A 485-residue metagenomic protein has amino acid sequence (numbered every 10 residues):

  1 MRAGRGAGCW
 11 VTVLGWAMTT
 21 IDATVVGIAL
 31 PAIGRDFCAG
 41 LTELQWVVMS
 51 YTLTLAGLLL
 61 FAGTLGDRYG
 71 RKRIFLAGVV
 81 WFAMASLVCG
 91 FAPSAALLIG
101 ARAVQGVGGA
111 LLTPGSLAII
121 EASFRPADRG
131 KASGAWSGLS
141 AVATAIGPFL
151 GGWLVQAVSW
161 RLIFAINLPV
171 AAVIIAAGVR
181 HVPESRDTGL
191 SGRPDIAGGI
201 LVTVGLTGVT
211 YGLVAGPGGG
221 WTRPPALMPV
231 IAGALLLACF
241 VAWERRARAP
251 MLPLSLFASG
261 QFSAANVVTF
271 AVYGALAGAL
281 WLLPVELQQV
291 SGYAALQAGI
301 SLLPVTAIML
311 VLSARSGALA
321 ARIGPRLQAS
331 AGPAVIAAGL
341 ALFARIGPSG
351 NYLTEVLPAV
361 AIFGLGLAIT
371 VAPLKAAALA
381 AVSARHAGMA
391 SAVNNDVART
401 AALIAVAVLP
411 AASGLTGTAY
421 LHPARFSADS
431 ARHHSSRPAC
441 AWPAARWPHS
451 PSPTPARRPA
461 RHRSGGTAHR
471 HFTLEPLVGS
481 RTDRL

Functional and structural regions predicted by a protein language model:
M1-G4, T188, S450-L485: Intrinsic disorder in cytosolic terminal tails and internal cytosolic loops of multi-pass membrane transporters
M1-R180, S316, I323, A341-A344: Transmembrane-helix bundle of Major Facilitator Superfamily
G6-I21, V26-I28, L41, S116 (+6 more regions): 12-transmembrane solute porter fold
G66-D67, R71-R73, R129-A132, T188-P194 (+2 more regions): Interfacial helix-loop-helix linkers and transmembrane-helix boundary segments in multi-pass membrane proteins
V80, L201-L206: Alpha-helical transmembrane segments
A95, S159, R186-S191, G216-T222 (+1 more regions): Membrane-interface helix caps and helix-loop-helix hairpins in membrane proteins
W160-I200, R248, A258: Conserved aromatic/hydrophobic "specificity hotspots" at molecular recognition or selectivity sites
